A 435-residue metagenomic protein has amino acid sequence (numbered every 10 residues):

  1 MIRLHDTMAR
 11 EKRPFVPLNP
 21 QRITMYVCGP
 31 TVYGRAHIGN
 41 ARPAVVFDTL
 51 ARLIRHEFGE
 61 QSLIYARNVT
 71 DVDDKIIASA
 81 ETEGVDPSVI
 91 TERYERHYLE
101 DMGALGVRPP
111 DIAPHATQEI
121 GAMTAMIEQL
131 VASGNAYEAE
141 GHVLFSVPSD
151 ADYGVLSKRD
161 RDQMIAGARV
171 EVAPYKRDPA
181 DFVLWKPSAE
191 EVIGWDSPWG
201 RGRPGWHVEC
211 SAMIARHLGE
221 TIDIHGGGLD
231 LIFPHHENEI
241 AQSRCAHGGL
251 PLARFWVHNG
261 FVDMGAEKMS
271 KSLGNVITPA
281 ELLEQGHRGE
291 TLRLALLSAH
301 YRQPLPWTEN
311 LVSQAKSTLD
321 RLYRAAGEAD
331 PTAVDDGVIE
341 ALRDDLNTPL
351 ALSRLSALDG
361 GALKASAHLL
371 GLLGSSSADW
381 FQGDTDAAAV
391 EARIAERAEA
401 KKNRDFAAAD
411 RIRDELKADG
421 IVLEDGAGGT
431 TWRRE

Functional and structural regions predicted by a protein language model:
M1-Y33, A44, D48, E57 (+2 more regions): Alpha-helical recognition segments enriched in aromatics with Gly/Pro capping that present substrate-recognition
A9, L18-G106, W432: N-terminal, positively charged nucleic-acid-binding surface of large information/translation enzymes
P20, P109, A139-E140, D425-G429: Short Gly/Ser/Thr- and Asp/Glu-enriched loop/turn motifs at secondary-structure junctions
Q61-I64, G134-E140, V422-E424: Short, well-structured beta-strand/strand-turn elements
V69-V72, E95-Y98, R108-M123, G141-D150: Short, glycine/charge-rich beta-strand/loop segments that flank catalytic centers and engage negatively charged groups
E81-P87, I112-T117, G228: The substrate-binding groove and active-site-proximal loops of carbohydrate-active enzymes, especially glycoside
K268-E435: Structural preference for alpha-helix termini/caps and helix-kink/transition segments
